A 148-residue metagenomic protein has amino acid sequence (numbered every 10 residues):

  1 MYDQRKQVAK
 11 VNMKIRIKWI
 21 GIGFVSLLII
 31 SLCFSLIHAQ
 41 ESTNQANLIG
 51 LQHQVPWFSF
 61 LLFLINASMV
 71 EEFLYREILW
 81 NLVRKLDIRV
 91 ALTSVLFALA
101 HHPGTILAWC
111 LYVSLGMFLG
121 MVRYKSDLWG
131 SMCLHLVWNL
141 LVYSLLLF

Functional and structural regions predicted by a protein language model:
D3-A67: Juxtamembrane helix-loop-helix connectors linking adjacent transmembrane helices in multi-pass membrane enzymes
W57-F148: Transmembrane helix-loop-helix hairpins at the membrane interface of multi-pass integral membrane proteins
